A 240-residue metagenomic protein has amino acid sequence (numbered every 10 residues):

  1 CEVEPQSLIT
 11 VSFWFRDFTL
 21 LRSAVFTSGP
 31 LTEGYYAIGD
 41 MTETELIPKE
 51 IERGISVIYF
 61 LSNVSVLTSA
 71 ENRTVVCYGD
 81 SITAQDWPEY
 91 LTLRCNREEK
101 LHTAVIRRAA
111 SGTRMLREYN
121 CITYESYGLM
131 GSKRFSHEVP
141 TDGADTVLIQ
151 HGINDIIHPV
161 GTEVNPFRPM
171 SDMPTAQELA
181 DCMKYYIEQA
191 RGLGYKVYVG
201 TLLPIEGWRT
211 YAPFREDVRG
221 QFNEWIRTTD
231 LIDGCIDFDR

Functional and structural regions predicted by a protein language model:
C1-Y78, T83-A84, R97-L101: N-terminal secretory targeting modules
F15, L203-P204: Short beta-strand segments enriched in hydrophobic/aromatic residues within well-folded beta-rich domains
V64, E71-K184, W208-Y211: Conserved SGNH/GDSL esterase-like catalytic core that processes O-acyl groups on lipids and polysaccharides
H151, T201-L202: A cross-domain feature marking catalytic cores of carbohydrate-active enzymes and several ubiquitous metabolic/repair
M183-I187, N223: Generic structural signal for well-ordered alpha-helices, preferentially at hydrophobic/aromatic core positions
A190: Zn2+-dependent metallopeptidase catalytic domains
L193-K196: A short helix->loop->beta-strand "cap" motif at the edges of active sites that frequently abuts
Y198, P204-D239: Substrate-gating cap/lid alpha-helix
